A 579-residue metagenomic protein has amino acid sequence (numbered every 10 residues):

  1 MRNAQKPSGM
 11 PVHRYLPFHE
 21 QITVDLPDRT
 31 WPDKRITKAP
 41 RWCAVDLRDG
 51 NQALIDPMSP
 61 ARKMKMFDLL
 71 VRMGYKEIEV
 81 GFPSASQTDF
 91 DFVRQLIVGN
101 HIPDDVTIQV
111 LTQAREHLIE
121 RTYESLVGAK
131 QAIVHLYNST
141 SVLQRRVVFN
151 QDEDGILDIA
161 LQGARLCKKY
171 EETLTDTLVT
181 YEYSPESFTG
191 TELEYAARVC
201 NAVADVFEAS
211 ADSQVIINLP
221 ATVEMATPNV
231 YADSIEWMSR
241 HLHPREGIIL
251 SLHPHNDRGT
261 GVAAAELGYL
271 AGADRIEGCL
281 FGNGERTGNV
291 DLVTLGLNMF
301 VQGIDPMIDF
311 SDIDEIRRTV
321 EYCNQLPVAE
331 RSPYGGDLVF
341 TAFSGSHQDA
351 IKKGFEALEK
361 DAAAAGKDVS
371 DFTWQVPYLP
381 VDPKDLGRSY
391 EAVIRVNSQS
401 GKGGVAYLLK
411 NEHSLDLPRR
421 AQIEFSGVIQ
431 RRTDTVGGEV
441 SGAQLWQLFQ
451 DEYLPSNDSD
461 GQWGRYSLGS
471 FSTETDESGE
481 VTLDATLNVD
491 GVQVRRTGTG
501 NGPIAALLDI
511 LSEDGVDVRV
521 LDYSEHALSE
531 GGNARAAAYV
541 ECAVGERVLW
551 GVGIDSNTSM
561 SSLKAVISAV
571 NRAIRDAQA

Functional and structural regions predicted by a protein language model:
R2-R48, G303-T497, G532-R535: A mid-to-C-terminal "edge-of-domain" accessory segment
H13-L16, W42, M58-E77, V93-G99 (+3 more regions): Alpha/beta enzyme core
D49, A53, P83-Q87, S141-L143 (+6 more regions): Short, small-residue-enriched loops and turns at beta-alpha junctions that line or gate enzyme active sites
Q144-V147, L219-A221, I249, E277-E285 (+4 more regions): Short beta-alpha connecting loops at secondary-structure transitions that line or flank enzyme active sites
A226-K360: Catalytic alpha/beta core domains of metabolic enzymes, predominantly
F471-V481, G491, R496-W550, S556-N557 (+1 more regions): A conserved regulatory-domain signal marking ACT and ACT-like small-molecule sensing domains and adjacent regulatory
V548-W550, I554-A579: Mixed-charge, glycine-accented linear interaction segment located at domain edges/termini
